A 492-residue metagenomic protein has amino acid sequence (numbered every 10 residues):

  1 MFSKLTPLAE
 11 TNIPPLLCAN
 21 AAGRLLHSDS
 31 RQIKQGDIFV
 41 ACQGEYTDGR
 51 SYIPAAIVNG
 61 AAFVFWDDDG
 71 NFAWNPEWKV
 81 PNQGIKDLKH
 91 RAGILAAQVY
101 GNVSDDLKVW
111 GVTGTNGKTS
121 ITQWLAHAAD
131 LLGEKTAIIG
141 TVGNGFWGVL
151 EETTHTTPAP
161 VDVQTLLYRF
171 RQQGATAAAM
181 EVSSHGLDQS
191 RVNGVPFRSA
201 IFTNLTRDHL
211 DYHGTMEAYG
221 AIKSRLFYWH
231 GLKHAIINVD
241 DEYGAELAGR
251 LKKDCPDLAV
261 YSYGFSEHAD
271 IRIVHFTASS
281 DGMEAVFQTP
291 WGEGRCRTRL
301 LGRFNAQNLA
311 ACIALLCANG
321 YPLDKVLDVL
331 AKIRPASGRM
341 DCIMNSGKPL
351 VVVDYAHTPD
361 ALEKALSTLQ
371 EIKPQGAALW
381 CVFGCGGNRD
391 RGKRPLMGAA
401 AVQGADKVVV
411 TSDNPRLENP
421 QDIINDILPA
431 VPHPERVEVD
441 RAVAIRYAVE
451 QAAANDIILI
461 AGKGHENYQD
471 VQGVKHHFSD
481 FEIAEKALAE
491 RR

Functional and structural regions predicted by a protein language model:
M1-A22, Q32-I38, G44-S51, A61 (+4 more regions): ATP-dependent carboxylate-amine ligase
F2-G111, I121-G133, H268, R272 (+4 more regions): Short, basic phosphate-binding NTP loop
A9, H90-V239, A245-L258, A310: Phosphate-binding loop of NTP-binding sites
L16-L26, G93-L95, P158-V161, M180-G186 (+5 more regions): Short gly/ser/thr-rich secondary-structure transition/capping motifs
I57-N59, N75-E77, N193-P196, L226-G231 (+4 more regions): Short, conserved loop/helix-junction motifs that constitute active-site signature segments in enzyme catalytic cores
F65-A73, G140-G143, D240-E242, F265-S266 (+1 more regions): Short, polar loop motifs at secondary-structure junctions
D67-D69, V182, N204, V239 (+2 more regions): Short secondary-structure boundary segments
F72-P76, D188, F197-V351, L428-P432 (+1 more regions): Acidic, Mg2+-coordinating active-site environments of NTP-dependent enzymes
